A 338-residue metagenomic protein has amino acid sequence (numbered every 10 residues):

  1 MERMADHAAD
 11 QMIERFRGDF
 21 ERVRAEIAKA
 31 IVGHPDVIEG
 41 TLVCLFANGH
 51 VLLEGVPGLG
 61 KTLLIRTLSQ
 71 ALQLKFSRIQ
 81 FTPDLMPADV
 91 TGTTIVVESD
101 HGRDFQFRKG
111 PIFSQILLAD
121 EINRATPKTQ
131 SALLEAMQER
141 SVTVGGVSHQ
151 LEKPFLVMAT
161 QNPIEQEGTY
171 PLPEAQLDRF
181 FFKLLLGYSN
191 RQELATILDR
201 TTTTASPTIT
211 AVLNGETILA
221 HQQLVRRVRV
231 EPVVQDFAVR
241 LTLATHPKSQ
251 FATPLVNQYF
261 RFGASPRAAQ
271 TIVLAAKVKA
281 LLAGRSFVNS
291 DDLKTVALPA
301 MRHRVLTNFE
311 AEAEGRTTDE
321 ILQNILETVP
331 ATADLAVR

Functional and structural regions predicted by a protein language model:
M1-H7, E14, K248-R338: C-terminal engagement/docking regions of AAA+ P-loop ATPases
M12-R17, A30, T169, K183-L255 (+4 more regions): Conserved C-terminal "switch" segment of AAA+ ATPases
I13-L59: Pre-Walker A (pre-P-loop) alpha-helix and adjacent loop at the N terminus of AAA/AAA+ ATPase modules, a conserved
G40-V43, V97-L118: Conserved alpha-helical scaffold flanking the Walker A/P-loop in AAA+ ATPase domains
L45-P83: Walker A/P-loop
G55, D120-E121, A132: Walker B catalytic acidic pair
V56, V90, T160: P-loop (Walker A) phosphate-binding loop of NTP-binding proteins
V97-R103, A125, T129, M137-R227 (+1 more regions): Canonical AAA+ ATPase core
